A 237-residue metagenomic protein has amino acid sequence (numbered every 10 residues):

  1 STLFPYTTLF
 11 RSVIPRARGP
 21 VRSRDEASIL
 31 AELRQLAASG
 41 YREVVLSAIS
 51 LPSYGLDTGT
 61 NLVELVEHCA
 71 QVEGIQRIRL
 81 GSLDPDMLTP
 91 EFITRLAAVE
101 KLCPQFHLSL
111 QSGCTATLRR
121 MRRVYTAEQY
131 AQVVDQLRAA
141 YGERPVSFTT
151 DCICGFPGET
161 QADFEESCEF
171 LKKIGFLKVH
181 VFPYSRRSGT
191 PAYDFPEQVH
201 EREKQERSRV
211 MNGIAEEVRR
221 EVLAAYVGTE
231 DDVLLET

Functional and structural regions predicted by a protein language model:
T2-L9: Short, small-residue-biased leader/transition segments that mark boundaries at the very start of proteins
I14-A17, P52: Detector for the c-type heme attachment site
R16-V45, E64: Conserved alpha-helical substructure of the radical SAM core
R18-G19, R119-Y125, D194-V199: Short glycine-enriched, charge-decorated loop/helix-capping segments at active-site entrances that position
I29, L62, Y130, F164-S167 (+1 more regions): Aromatic/hydrophobic pocket-lining residues that form the small-molecule binding cavity in soluble enzyme cores
A38-Q161: Conserved SAM/AdoMet-binding glycine-rich loop
Y130-A140, R144-Q198: N-terminal intrinsically disordered, low-complexity, charge/repeat-rich segments that act as generic
D194-T237: Terminal RNA-binding accessory module
